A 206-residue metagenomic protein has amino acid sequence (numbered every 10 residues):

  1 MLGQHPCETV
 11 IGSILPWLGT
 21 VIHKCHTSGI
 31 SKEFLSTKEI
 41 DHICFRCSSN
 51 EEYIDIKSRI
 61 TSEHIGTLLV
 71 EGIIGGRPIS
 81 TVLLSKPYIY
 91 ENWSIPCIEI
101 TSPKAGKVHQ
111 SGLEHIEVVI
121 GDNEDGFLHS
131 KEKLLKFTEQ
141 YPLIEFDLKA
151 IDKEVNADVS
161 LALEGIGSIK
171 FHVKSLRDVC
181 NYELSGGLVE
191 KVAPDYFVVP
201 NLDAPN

Functional and structural regions predicted by a protein language model:
L2-K38, C47-I89, E132, I151-N156 (+1 more regions): Core segments of cupin and vicinal oxygen chelate
G3, K86, K107-Q110, N123 (+1 more regions): Alpha-helix initiation/capping motif
E39-S49, K104-K131: Vicinal oxygen chelate
E52-I54, E91, D125-F127, K170 (+1 more regions): Intrinsically disordered, low-complexity acidic/polar segments
S58, G112-L113, L184-G186: Surface-exposed beta-strand edges and their flanking turn/coil or helix-capping segments
T61, S85, V119-G121, A162-E164 (+1 more regions): A structural detector for beta-sheet-dominated domains
G66-E117, Q140-S160: Vicinal oxygen chelate
L128-N206: Glycine-rich, aromatic-bearing surface loops/beta-hairpins
